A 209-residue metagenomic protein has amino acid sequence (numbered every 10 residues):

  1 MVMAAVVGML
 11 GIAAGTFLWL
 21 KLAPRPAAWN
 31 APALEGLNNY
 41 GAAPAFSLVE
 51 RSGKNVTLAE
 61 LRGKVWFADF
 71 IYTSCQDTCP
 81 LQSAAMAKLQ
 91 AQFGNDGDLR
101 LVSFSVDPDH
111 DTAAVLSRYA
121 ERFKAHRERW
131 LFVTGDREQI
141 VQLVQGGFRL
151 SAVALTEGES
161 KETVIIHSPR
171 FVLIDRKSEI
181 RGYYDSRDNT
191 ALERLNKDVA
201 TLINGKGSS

Functional and structural regions predicted by a protein language model:
M1-A45, S208-S209: N-terminal targeting signals for export/organelle localization
G41-A43, V65, I166-S168: Short, small/polar residue-rich loop motifs at catalytic or cofactor-binding pockets
A45-F67, Q90-G94: A short beta-strand-turn-helix
V56-M86, L101-V102: Short active-site neighborhood of thiol/selenol oxidoreductases, capturing the structured segment around
C79-A84, K197-S209: Short, solvent-exposed cationic patches
Q82-L143: Structural microenvironment flanking redox-active thiols in thiol-disulfide oxidoreductases
R137-A200: Thiol/disulfide oxidoreductase modules built on the thioredoxin-like
